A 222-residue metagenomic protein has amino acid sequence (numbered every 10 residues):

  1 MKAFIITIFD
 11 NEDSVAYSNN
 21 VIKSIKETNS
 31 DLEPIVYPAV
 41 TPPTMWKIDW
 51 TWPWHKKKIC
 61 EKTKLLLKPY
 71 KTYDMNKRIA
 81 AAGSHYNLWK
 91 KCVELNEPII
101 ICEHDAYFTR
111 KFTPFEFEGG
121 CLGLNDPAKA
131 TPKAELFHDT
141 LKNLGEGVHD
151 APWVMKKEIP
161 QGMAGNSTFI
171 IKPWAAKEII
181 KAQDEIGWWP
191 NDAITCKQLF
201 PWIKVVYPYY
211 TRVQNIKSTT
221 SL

Functional and structural regions predicted by a protein language model:
M1-C102, A106-L222: An acidic/histidine-cluster motif and surrounding catalytic segment that typifies divalent-metal-assisted enzyme active
